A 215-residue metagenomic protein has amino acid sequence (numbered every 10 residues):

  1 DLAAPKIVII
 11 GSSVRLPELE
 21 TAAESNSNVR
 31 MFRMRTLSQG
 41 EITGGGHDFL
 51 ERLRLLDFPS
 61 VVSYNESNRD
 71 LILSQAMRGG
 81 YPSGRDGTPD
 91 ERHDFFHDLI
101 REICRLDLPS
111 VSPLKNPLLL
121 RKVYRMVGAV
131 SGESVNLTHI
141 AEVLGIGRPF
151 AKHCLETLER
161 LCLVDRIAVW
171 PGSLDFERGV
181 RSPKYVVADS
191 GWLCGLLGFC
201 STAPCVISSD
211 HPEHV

Functional and structural regions predicted by a protein language model:
D1-L2, V130: Hydrophobic helix-cap positions at the C-terminus of alpha-helices in RecA-like/P-loop ATPase nucleotide-binding cores
A3-I9: Loop/turn-to-beta-strand initiation segments
A4, N26-N28, I72, L161 (+1 more regions): A structure-centric signal for secondary-structure junctions around beta-strands
I9-G11, A168: A general secondary-structure junction signal
G11-S12, P17-L120, Y124, G128: Interdomain motor-coupling "hinge/lid" segment immediately C-terminal to the ATP-binding subdomain of NTP-driven enzymes
G87-V215: Accessory nucleic acid-recognition modules appended to NTPase machines
